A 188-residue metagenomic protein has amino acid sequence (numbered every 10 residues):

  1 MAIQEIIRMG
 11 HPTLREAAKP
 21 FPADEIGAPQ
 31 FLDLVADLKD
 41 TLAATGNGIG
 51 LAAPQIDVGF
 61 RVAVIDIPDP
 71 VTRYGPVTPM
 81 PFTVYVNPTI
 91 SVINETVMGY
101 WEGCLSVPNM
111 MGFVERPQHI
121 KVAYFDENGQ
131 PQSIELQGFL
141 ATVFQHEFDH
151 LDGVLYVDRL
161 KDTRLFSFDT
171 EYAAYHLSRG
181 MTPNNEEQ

Functional and structural regions predicted by a protein language model:
M1-Q145, H150-Q188: Active-site rim/adjacent substrate-binding subdomains
